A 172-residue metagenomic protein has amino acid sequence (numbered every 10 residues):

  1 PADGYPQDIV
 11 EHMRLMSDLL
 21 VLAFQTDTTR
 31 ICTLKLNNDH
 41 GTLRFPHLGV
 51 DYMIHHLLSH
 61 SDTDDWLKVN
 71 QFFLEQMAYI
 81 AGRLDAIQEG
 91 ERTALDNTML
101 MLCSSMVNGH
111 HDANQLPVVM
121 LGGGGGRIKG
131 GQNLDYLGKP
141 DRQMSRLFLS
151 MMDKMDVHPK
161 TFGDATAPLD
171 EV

Functional and structural regions predicted by a protein language model:
P1-V172: Ligand-binding pockets and gating/stacking loops
